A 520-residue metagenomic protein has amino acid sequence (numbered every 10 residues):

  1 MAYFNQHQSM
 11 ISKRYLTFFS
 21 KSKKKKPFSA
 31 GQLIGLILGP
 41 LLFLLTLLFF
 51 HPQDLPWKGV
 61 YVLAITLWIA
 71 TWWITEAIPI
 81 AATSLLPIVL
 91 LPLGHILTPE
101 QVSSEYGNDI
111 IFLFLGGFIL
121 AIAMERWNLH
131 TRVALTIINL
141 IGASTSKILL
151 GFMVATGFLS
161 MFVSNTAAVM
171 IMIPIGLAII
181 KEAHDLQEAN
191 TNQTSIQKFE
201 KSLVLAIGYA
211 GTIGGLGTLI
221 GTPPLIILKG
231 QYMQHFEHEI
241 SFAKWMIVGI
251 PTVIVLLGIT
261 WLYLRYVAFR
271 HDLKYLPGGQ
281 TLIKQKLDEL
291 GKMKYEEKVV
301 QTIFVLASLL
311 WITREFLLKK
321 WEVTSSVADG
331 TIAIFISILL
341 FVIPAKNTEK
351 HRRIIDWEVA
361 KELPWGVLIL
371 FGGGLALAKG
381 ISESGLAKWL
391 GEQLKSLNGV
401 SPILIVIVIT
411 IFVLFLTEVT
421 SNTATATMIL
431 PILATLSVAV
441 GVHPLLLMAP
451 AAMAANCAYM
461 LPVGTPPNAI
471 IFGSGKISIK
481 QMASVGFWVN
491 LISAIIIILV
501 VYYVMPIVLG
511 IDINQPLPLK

Functional and structural regions predicted by a protein language model:
M1-L113, Q234-E237, K244-E392, T410 (+2 more regions): Hydrophobic transmembrane alpha-helices of multi-pass small-molecule transporters
Q6-K13, T17-S22, A30-L33, T156-F162 (+12 more regions): Cytosolic regulatory regions of ion transport systems
H51, A81-A82, L86-T194, K361 (+1 more regions): Membrane-embedded alpha-helical segments and adjacent helix-loop junctions characteristic of multi-pass solute
F112, G116-G117, A121, G151 (+21 more regions): Alpha-helical transmembrane segments of multi-pass inner-membrane proteins, especially transporters/permeases
F118, F158-P174, K198-F242, L256-R265 (+4 more regions): Alpha-helical transmembrane segments and, especially, the helix-loop junctions at the ends of these helices
I122-W127, M172-H184, L262-L276, I343-P344 (+1 more regions): Membrane-water interface of transmembrane alpha-helices
D185-K201, V267-L290, N347-E358, H443 (+1 more regions): Alpha-helical transmembrane segments
D185-L186, G208, I250, I369-A387 (+1 more regions): C-terminal transmembrane helix pair
